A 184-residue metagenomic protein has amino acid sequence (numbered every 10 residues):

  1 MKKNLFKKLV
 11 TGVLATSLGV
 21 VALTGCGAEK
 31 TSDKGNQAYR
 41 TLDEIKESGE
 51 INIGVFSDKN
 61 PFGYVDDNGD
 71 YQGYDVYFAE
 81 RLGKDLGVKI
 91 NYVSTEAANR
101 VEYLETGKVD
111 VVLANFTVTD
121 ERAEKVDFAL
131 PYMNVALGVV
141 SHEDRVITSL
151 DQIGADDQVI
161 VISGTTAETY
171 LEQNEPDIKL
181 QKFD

Functional and structural regions predicted by a protein language model:
M1-S48: Short, low-complexity disordered leader/linker segments with a strong preference for bacterial N-terminal type II
K34-N115: Extracytoplasmic small-molecule ligand-binding "clamshell" domains of the periplasmic binding protein/Venus flytrap
E44, H142-Q158: Flexible hinge/capping segments at coil-to-helix
G49-V55, D151-G164, I178-L180: Short loop->beta-strand "edge-of-pocket" segments that line small-molecule binding or catalytic clefts across diverse
I53-S57, F128-S149: Hydrophobic/proline-rich hinge and linker segments of small-molecule sensing/allosteric domains, predominantly
V65-D67, A79-V88, A167-D184: Ligand-binding cleft/hinge of the Venus flytrap
E102, F116-E124, T169-Q173: A ligand-binding cleft/hinge motif common to bilobed small-molecule-binding domains
D120-P131, P176-K179: Ligand-binding "clamshell"
